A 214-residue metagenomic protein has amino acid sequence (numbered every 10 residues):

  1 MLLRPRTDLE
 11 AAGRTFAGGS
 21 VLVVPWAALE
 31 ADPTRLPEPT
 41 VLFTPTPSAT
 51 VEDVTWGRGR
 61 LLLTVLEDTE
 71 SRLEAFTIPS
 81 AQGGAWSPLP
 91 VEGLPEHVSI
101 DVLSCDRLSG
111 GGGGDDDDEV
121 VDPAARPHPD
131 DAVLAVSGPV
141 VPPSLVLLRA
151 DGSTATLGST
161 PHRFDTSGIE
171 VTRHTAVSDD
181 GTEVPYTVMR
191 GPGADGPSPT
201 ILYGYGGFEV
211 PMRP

Functional and structural regions predicted by a protein language model:
L2-T15, V24-W26, L62-T69, F76-P79 (+1 more regions): Beta-strand C-termini and the immediately following turn/loop, strongest in propeller blades
A17, T50, V141: Beta-rich catalytic cores
G19-V21, P37, S71-L73, G84 (+2 more regions): Repetitive beta-architecture junctions, highlighting loop-to-beta-strand starts across blade-like repeats
L22-A27, E74-F76, V146-L148, T187-M189: Conserved hydrophobic/aromatic positions in well-ordered beta-strands
P25-T55, I78-L108, G112-V121, D151-T172: Multi-bladed beta-propeller domains
W56-R58, P127-H128: Residue-level detector of Asp-centered blade-edge/turn motifs that repeat once per structural unit in beta-propeller
G59, D68, R72-A75, G112-G113 (+2 more regions): Terminal and linker regions of secretory-pathway proteins
S99-P214: Serine-hydrolase catalytic core recognition
